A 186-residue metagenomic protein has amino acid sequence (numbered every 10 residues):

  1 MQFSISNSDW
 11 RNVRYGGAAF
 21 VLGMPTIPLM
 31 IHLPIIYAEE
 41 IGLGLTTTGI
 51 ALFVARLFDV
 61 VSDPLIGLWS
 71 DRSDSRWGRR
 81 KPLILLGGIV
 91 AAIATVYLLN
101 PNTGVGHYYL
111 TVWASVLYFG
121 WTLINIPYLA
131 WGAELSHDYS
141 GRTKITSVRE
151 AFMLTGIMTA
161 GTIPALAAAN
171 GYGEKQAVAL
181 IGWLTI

Functional and structural regions predicted by a protein language model:
M1-I186: Membrane-embedded alpha-helical bundles of multi-pass transporters/translocases, especially carrier/permease families
